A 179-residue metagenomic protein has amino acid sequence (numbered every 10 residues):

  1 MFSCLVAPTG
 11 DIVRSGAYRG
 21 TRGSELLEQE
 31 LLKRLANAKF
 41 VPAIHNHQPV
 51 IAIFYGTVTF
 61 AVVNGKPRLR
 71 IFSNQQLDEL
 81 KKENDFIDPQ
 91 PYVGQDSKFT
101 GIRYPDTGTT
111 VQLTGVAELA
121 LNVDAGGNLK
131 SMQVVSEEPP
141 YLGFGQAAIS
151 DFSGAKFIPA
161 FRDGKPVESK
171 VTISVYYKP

Functional and structural regions predicted by a protein language model:
M1-P179: Charge-biased low-complexity segments
